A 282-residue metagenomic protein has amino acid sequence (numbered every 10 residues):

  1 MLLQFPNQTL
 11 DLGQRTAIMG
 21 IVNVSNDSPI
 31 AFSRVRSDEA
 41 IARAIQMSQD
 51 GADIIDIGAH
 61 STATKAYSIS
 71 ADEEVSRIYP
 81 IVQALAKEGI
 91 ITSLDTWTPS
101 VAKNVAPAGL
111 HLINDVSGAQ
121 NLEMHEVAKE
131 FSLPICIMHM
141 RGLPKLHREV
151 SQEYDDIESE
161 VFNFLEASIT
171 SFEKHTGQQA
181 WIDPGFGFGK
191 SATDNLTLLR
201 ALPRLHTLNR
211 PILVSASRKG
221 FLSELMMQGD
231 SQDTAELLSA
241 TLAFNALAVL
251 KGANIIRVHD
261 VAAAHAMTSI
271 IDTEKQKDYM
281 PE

Functional and structural regions predicted by a protein language model:
M1-R15: SAM-dependent methyltransferases
F5-P6, P29-R43, T62-I81, I90-I91 (+4 more regions): Active-site-adjacent loop and "lid" segments of alpha/beta metabolic enzymes
D11, T16-D38: N-terminal binding-site loop/beta-alpha segment at the start of enzyme catalytic domains that lines or forms
V22, A84-D95: Catalytic PLP-binding core of fold-type I/II PLP enzymes
A42-G58, K251: Catalytic domains of carbohydrate-active enzymes, especially glycoside hydrolases
